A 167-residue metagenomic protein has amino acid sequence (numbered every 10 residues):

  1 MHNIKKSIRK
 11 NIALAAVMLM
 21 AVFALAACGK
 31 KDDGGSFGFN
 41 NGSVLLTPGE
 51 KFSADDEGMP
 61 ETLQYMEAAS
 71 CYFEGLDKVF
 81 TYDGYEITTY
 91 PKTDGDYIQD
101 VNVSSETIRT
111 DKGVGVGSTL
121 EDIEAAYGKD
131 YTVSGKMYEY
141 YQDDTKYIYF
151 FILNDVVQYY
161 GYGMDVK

Functional and structural regions predicted by a protein language model:
M1-I8: N-terminal secretory signal peptides that target proteins for export/translocation
H2, L19-A21, P60, Y138: Position-driven detector of the extreme protein N-terminus
R9-K30: Sec-dependent N-terminal signal peptides of Gram-positive bacterial secreted proteins and lipoproteins
C28-G135, D144-T145, L153-K167: Short helix/turn-capping signatures at newly exposed starts of structured segments
Y140-Q142: A short beta-turn/loop motif at secondary-structure boundaries
